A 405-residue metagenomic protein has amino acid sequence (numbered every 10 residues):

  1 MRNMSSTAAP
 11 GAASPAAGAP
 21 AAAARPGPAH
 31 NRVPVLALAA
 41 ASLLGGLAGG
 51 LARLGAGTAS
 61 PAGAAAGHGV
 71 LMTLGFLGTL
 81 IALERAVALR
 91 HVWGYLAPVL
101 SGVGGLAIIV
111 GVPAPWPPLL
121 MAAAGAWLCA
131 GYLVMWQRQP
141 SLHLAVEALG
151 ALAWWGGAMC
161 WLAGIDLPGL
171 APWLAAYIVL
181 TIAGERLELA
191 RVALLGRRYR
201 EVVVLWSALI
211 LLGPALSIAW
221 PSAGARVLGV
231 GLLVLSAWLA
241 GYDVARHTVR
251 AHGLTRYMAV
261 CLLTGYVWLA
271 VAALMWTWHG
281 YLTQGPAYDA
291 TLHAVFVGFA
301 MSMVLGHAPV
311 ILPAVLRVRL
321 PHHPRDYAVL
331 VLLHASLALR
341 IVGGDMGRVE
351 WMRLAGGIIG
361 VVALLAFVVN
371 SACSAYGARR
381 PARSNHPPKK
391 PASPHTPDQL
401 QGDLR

Functional and structural regions predicted by a protein language model:
R2-R405: Hydrophobic alpha-helical transmembrane segments of multi-pass integral membrane proteins
